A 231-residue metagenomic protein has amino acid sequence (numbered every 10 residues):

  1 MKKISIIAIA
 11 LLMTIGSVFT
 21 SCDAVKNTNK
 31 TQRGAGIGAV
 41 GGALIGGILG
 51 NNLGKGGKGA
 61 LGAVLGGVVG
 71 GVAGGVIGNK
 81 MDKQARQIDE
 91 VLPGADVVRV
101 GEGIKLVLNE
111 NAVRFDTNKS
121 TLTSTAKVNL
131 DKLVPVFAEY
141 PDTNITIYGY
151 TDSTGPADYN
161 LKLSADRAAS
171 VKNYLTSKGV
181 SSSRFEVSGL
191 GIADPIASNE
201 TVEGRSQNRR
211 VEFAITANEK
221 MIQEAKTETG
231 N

Functional and structural regions predicted by a protein language model:
M1-A8: Bacterial N-terminal signal peptides that target proteins for export
S17-S21: C-terminal motif of bacterial Sec signal peptides marking the signal peptidase cleavage site
D23-Q87: Short, low-complexity, glycine-enriched hydrophobic/amphipathic alpha-helices that associate with lipid bilayers
M81-A112: Amphipathic, membrane-active segments
R86, E90, S124, V128-P135 (+4 more regions): Solvent-exposed, polar/charged alpha-helical surfaces in well-ordered, non-transmembrane soluble domains, broadly
G101-D131, T151-D158: Short, solvent-exposed beta-strand/turn patches at coil↔beta or beta↔helix junctions that act as interaction loops
T117-G149, T176, S206-N208, F213 (+1 more regions): Periplasmic peptidoglycan-binding/anchoring modules of Gram-negative envelope and division proteins
Y150-E224: Periplasmic OmpA-like peptidoglycan-binding domain that tethers envelope proteins to the cell wall
